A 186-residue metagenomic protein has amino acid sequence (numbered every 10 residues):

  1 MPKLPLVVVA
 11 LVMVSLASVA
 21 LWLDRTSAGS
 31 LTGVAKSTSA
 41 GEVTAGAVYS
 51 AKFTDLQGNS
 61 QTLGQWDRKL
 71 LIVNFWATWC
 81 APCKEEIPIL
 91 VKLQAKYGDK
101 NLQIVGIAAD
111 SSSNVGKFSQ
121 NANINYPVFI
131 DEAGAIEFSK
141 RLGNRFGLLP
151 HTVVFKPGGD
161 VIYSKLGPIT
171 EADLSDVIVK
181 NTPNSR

Functional and structural regions predicted by a protein language model:
M1-S50, R186: N-terminal targeting signals for export/organelle localization
A51, Q61, F75-W76, F118 (+1 more regions): Conserved hydrophobic/aromatic "anchor" residues that stabilize well-ordered secondary structure elements
K52-F53, V154: Hydrophobic beta-strand positions
T62-A81: Short active-site neighborhood of thiol/selenol oxidoreductases, capturing the structured segment around
T78-E85, P150-H151: C-type cytochrome heme c attachment motif
E85-N123, A133-K140: Structural microenvironment flanking redox-active thiols in thiol-disulfide oxidoreductases
Q120-I124, D131-V179: Thiol/disulfide oxidoreductase modules built on the thioredoxin-like
